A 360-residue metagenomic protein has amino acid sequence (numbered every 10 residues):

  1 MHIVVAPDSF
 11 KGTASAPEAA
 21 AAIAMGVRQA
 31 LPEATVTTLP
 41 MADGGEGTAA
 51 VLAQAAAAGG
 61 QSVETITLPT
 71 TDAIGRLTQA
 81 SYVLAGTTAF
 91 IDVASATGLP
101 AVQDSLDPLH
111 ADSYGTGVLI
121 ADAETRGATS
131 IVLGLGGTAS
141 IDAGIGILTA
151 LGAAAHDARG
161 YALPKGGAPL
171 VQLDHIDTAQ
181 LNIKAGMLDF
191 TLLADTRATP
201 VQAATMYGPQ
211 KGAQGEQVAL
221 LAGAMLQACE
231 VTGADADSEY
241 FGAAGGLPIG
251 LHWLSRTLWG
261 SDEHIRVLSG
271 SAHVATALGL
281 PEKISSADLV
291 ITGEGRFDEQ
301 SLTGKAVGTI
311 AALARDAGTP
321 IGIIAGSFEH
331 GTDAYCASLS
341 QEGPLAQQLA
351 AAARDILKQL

Functional and structural regions predicted by a protein language model:
M1-L135, A139-L360: N-terminal loops that bind phosphate or other acidic moieties and the adjacent beta-alpha structural core
